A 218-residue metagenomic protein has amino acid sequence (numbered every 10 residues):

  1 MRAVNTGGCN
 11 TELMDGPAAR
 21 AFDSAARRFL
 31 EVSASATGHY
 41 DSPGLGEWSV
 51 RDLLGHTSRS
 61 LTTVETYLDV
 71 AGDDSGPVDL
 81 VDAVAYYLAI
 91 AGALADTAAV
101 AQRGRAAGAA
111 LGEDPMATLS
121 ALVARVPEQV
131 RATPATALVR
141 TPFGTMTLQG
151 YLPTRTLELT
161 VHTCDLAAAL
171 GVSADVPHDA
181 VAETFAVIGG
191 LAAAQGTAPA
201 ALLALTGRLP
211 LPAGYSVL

Functional and structural regions predicted by a protein language model:
R2-A21, A25-S49, T66-L94, A99-L218: Structured surface interface patches that mediate subunit assembly and partner/cofactor docking
G46-S60: N-terminal interaction modules that seed assembly of large macromolecular complexes
